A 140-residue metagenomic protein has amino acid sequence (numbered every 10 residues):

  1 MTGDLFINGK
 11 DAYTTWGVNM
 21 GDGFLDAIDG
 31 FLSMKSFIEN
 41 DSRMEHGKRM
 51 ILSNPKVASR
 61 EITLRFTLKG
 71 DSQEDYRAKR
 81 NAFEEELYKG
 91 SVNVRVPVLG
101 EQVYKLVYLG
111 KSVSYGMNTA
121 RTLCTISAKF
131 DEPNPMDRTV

Functional and structural regions predicted by a protein language model:
M1-V140: Extracellular/virion structural assembly segments
